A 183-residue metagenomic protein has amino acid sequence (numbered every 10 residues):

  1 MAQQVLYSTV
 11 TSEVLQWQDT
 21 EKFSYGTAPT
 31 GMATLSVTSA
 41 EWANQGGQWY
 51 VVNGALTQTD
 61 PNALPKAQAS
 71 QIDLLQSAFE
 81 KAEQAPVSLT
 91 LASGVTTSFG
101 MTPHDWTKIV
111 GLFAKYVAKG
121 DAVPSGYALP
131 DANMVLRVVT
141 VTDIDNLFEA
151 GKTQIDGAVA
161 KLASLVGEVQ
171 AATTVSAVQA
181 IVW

Functional and structural regions predicted by a protein language model:
A2-Q3, T9-N44, V52-W183: A preference for well-ordered globular domain cores that mediate specific macromolecular interactions or catalysis
